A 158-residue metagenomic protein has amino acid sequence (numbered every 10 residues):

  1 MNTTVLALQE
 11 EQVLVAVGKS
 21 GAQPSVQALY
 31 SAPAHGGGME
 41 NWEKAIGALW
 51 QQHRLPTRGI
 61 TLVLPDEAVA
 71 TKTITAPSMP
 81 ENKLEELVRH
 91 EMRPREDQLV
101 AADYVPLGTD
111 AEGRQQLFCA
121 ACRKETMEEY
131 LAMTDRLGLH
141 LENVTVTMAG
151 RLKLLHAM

Functional and structural regions predicted by a protein language model:
N2-P33, R54-P56, L62, T109-M158: Small-residue (GG/TT-enriched) beta-loop-alpha framework at ligand/catalytic clefts
V26-Q52: N-terminal phosphate-binding loop and adjacent alpha-helix
S31, E40, E85-R89, N143-V146: Glycine-rich loops and low-complexity Gly/Arg-rich segments that provide flexible linkers or classic glycine-based
H35-G38, E91-E96, A149-K153: Short C-terminal domain-edge/linker segments immediately following a structured domain
W42, L84-L87, E129-M133: Hydrophobic side chains in well-ordered alpha-helices
A45, L49, H53, V88-E91 (+1 more regions): Stable alpha-helical structural segments in soluble proteins, enriched in small hydrophobic residues
T57, E96-V100, L141: Secondary-structure boundary/capping signal
L64-A120, L155: Internal amphipathic helical hairpin motif
